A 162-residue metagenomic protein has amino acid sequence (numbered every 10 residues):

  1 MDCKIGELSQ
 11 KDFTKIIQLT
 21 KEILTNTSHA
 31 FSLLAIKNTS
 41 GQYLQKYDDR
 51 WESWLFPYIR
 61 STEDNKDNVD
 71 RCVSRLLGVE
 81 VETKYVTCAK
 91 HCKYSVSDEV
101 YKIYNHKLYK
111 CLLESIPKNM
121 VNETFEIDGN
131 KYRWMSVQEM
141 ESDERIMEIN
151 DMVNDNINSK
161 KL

Functional and structural regions predicted by a protein language model:
D2-L33: Acidic, metal-coordinating catalytic segment for phosphate/diphosphate chemistry, firing primarily on the Nudix
T25-H29, K37-N38, Y101-I103: A short catalytic or substrate-binding loop motif that flags glycine-/basic-rich loops and adjacent residues that bind
I36-T39, C111-L113: Active-site beta-strand termini and strand-to-loop segments that position acidic
N38-E80: Conserved Nudix-box catalytic region and its N-terminal flanking loop in Nudix hydrolases and closely related
D49-S61, K102-I103, K118-L162: Nudix hydrolase/Nudix homology domain
E80-C92: A short coil-to-beta-strand element that immediately follows conserved catalytic motifs
K90-E123: Active-site-adjacent beta-strand/loop module that shapes the phosphate/pyrophosphate-binding cleft
